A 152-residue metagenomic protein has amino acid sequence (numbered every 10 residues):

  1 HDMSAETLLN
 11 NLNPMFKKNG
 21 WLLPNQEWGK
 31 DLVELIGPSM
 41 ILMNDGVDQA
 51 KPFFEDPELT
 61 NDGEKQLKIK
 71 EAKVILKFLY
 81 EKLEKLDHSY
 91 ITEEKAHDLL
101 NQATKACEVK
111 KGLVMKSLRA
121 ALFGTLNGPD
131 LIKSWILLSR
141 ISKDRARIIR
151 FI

Functional and structural regions predicted by a protein language model:
H1-I152: Conserved nucleotide- and phosphate/pyrophosphate-binding catalytic cores in adenylate/nucleotidyl-handling enzymes
